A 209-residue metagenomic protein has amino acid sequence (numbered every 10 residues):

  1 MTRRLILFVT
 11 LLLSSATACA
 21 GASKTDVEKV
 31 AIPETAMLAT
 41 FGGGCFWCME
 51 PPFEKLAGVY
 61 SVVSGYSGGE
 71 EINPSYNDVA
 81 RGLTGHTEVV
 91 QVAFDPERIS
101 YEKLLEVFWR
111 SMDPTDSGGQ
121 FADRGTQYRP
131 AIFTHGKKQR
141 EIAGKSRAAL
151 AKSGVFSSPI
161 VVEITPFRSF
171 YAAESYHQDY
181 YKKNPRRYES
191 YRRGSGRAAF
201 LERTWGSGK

Functional and structural regions predicted by a protein language model:
R4-A16: Bacterial N-terminal signal peptides
L12, C19-K209: Flexible coil/turn and secondary-structure edge motifs
